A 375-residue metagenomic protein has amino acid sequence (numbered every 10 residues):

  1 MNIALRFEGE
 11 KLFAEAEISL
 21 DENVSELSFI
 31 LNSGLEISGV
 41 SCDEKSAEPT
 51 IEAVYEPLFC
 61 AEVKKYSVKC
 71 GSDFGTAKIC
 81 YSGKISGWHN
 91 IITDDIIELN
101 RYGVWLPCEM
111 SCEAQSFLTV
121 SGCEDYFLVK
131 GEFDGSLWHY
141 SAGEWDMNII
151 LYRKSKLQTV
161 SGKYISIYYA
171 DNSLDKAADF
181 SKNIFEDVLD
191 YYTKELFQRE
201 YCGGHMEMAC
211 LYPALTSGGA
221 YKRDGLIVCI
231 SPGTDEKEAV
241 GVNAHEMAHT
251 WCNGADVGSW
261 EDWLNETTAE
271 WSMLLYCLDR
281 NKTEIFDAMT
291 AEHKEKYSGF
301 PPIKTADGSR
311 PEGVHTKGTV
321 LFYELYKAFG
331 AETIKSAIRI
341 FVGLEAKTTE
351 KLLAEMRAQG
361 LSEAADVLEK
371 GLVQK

Functional and structural regions predicted by a protein language model:
M1-F13, S38: N-terminal, polar/Ser/Thr-rich
A16-L20, L31, V68-T93, S116-G122 (+1 more regions): Short, hydrophobic/aromatic-enriched beta-strand segments in well-ordered soluble domains
E26-V54, E113-L128: Solvent-exposed beta-hairpin/edge-strand motifs
S33-I97: A surface-exposed beta-strand-loop module
D94-Y169: Intrinsically disordered, low-complexity linkers and stems that provide flexible hinges in membrane-associated
L157-E261: Juxtacatalytic substrate-recognition/specificity segment
W260-V320, A328, G371-Q374: Acidic/His/Gly-enriched intrinsically disordered linker/tail segments that often contain short helix/coil "MoRF-like"
P311, L321-K375: Amphipathic alpha-helical substructures
